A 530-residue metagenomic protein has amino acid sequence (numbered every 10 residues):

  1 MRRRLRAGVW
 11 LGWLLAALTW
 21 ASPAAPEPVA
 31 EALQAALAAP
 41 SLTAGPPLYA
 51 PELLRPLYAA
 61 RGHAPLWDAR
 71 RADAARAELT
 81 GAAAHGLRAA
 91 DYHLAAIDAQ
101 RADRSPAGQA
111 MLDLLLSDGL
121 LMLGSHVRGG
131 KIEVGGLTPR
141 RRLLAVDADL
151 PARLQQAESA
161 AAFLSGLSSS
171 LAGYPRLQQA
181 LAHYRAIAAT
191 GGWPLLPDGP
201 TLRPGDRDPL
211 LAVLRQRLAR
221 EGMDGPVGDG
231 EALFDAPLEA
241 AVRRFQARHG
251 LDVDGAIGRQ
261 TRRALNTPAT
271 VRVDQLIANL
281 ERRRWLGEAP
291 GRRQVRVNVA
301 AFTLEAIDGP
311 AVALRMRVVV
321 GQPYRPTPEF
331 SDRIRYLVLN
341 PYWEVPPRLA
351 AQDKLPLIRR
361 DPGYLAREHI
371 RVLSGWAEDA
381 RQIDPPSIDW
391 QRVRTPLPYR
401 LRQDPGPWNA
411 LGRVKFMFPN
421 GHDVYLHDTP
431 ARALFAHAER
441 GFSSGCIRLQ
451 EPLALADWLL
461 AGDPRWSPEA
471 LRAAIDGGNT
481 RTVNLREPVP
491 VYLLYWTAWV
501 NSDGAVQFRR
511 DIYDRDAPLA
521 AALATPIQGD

Functional and structural regions predicted by a protein language model:
M1-L11: Bacterial N-terminal signal peptides that target proteins for export
A16-S22: N-terminal signal peptide c-region/cleavage motif recognized by signal peptidases
P26-L143: Cationic-aromatic interfacial patches
E27-G45, L121, R141, A145-A148 (+2 more regions): Well-ordered beta-sheet/strand-loop patches within structured domains
